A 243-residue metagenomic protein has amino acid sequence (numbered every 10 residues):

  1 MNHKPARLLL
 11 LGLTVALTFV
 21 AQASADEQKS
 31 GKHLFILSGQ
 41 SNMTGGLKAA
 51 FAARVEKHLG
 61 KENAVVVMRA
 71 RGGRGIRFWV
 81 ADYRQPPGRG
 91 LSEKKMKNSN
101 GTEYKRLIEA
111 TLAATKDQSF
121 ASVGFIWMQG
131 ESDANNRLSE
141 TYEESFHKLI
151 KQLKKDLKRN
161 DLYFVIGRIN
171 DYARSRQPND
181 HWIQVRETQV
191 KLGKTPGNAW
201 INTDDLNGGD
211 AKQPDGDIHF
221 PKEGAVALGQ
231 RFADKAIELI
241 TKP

Functional and structural regions predicted by a protein language model:
M1-L10: Bacterial N-terminal signal peptides that target proteins for export
L9-T18: Bacterial N-terminal signal peptides
V20-D26: Sec/Tat signal peptide C-region and signal peptidase I cleavage site
D26-P243: Cell-envelope and extracellular/periplasmic
